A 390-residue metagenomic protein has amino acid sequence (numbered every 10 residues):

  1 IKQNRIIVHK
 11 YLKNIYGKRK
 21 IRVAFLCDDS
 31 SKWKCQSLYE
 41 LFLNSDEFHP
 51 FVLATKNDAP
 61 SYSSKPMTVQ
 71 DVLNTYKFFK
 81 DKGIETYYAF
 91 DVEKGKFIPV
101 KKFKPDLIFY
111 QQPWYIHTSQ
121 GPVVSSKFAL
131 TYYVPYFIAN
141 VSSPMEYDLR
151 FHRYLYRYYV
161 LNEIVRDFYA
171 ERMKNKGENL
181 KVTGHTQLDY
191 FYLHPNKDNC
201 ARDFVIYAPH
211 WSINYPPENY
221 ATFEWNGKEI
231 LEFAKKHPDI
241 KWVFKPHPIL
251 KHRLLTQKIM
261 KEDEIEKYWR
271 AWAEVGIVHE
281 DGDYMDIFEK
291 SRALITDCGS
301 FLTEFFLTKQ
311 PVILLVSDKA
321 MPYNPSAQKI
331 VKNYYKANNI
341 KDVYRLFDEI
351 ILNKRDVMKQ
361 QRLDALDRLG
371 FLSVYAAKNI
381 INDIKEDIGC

Functional and structural regions predicted by a protein language model:
I1-R19: Membrane-proximal basic amphipathic "stem/tether" segments
I21-F191: Active-site and donor-binding regions of nucleotide-sugar-utilizing enzymes
K34, N44, T186-E264, L369-K378: Conserved catalytic-core segment of nucleotide-activated headgroup transferases in glycan assembly
E85-V92, V275-E280, K332-L346: Short acidic-hydrophobic, aromatic-tinged amphipathic segments that line or gate anion-handling sites
K258-E280: Nucleotide-activated donor-binding/catalytic signature segment of Leloir-type glycosyltransferases, i.e., the conserved
M260, L307-K354: Nucleotide-sugar donor-binding patch of glycosyltransferase catalytic domains
H279-Y323: A donor-sugar binding/catalytic signature common to diverse glycosyltransferases and related nucleotide-sugar
K341-C390: C-terminal amphipathic helix plus adjacent low-complexity, charged tail appended to glycosyltransferase catalytic
